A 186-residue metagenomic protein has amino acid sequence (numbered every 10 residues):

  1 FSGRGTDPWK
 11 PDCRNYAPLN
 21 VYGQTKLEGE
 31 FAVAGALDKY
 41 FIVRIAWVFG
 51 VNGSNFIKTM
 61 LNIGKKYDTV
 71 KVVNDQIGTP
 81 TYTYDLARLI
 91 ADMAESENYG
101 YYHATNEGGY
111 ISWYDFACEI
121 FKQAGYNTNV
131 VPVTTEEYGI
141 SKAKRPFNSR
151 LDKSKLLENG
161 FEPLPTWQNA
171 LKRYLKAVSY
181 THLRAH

Functional and structural regions predicted by a protein language model:
F1-V43, V48: Catalytic helix-loop patch of NAD(P)-dependent Rossmann-fold dehydrogenases
N15, M60-K71, A124-T135: A short C-terminal helix-loop "cap" of Rossmann-like NAD(P)-dependent dehydrogenase/epimerase domains
N20, G78-T81, I111, L151 (+1 more regions): Residue-level signal for the nucleotide or nucleotide-sugar donor/cofactor binding architecture
F31-G78, Y84-D85: NAD(P)-dependent short-chain dehydrogenase/reductase
L61-T69, P80-E107: Alpha-helical substrate-binding/gating segment
L89, S96-K142, F147: Mid/C-terminal beta-alpha module of Rossmann-like enzyme folds, strongest in SDR-family dehydrogenases/epimerases
T181-H186: Conserved small/polar residues in nucleotide/adenosyl-binding loops
